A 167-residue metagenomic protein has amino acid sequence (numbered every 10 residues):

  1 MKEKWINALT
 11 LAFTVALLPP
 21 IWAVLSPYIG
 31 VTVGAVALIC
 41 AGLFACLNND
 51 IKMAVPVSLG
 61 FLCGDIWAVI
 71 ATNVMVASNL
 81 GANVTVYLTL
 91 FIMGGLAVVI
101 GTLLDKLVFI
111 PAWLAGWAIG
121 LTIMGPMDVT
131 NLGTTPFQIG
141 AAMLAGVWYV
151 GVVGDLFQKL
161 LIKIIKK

Functional and structural regions predicted by a protein language model:
M1-N49, G133-P136, G140, V147-K167: Alpha-helical transmembrane segments and their membrane-interface boundaries that form or gate the permeation pathway
V15-P27, F61, D65-N73, L90-T102 (+3 more regions): Transmembrane alpha-helical segments of multi-pass membrane transport proteins and ion-pumping complexes
A16, V31-N48, G94-G95, T102-N131: Pore- and pathway-forming membrane helices of multi-pass small-molecule/ion transporters and channels
A23-A37, M75, N79-F91: Structural signature of hydrophobic alpha-helical transmembrane segments
I29-G30, M75-N79, N83, L104-V108 (+1 more regions): Membrane-interfacial segments
A35-N73: Alpha-helical membrane segments and adjacent membrane-interface helices in multi-pass membrane proteins
A54-C63, V84-L88, L107-G116: Cytoplasmic-side transmembrane-helix entry/capping segments in multi-pass membrane proteins
V69-N79, T122-P136: Hydrophobic alpha-helical transmembrane segments in multi-pass integral membrane proteins
